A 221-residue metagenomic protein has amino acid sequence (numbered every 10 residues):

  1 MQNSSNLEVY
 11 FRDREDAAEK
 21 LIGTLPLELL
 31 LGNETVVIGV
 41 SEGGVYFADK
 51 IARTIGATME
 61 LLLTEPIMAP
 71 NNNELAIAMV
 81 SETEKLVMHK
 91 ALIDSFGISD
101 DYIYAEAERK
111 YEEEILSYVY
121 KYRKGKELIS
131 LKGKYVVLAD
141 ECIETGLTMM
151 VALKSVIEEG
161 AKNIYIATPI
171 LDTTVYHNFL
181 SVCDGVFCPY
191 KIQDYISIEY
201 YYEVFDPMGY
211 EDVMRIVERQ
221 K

Functional and structural regions predicted by a protein language model:
M1-K221: PRPP-associated nucleotide enzymes
